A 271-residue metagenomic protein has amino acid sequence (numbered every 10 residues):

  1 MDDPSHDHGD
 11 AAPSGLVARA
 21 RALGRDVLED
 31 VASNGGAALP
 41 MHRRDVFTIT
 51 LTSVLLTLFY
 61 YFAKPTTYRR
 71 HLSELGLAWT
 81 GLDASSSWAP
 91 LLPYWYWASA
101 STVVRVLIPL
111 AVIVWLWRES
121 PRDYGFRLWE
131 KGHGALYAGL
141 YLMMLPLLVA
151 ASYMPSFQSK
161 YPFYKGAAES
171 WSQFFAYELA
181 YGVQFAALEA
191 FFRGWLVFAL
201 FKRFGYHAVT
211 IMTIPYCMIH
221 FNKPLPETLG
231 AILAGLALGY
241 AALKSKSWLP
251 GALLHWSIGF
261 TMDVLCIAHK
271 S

Functional and structural regions predicted by a protein language model:
M1-D123, C266-S271: N-terminal, membrane-interfacial amphipathic/helix-forming hydrophobic leader that caps and precedes the first
G9, G15, G24, G35-G36 (+14 more regions): Residue-identity detector for glycine
M41-I49, Y94, A98, T102 (+6 more regions): Residue-level signature of transmembrane alpha-helical entry/exit and packing/kink sites in multi-pass membrane
D45, L58-Y61, T66, R70 (+5 more regions): Generic alpha-helix signal with a bias toward terminal, lower-confidence helices and secondary-structure junctions
Y68-T102, W115-F185, K202, S271: Juxtamembrane helix-loop-helix connectors linking adjacent transmembrane helices in multi-pass membrane enzymes
M143-S271: Transmembrane helix-loop-helix hairpins at the membrane interface of multi-pass integral membrane proteins
